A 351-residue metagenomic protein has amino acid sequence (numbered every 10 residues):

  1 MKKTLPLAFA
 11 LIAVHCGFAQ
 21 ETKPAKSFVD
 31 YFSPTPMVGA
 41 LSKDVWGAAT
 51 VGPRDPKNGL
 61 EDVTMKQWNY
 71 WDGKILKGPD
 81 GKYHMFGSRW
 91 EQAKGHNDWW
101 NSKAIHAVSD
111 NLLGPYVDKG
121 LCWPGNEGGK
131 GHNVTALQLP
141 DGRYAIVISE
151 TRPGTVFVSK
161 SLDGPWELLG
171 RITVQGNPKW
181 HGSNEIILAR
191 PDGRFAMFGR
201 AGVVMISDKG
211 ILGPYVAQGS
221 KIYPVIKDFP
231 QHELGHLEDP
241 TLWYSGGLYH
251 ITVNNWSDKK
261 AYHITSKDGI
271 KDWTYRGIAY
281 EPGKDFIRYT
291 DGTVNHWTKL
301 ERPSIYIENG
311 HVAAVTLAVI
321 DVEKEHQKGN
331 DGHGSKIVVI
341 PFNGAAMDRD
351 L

Functional and structural regions predicted by a protein language model:
M1-E21: Bacterial Sec-dependent N-terminal signal peptides
Q20-L351: Carbohydrate-active catalytic/glycan-binding domains of CAZyme proteins, especially the secreted or lumenal ectodomains
